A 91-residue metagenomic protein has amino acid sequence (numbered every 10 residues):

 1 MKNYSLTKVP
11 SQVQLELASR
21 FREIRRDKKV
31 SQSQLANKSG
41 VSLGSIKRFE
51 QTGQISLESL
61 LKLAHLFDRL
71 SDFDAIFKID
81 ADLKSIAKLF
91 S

Functional and structural regions predicted by a protein language model:
K2-D27, I76: A short, Lys/Arg-rich alpha-helix, primarily the initiator
N3, D74-S91: Short, charged recognition helix plus adjacent turn of helix-turn-helix-like nucleic-acid-binding domains
S19, K29-S31, E58: Residue-level signal for the short linker/turn that defines the boundary of a DNA-recognition helix
K29-K47: Short alpha-helical DNA-recognition segment
T52-H65: Short, basic-rich loop-to-helix N-cap that marks the start of a DNA-contacting helix
A64-K78: Short, highly charge-biased, low-complexity peptide segments
